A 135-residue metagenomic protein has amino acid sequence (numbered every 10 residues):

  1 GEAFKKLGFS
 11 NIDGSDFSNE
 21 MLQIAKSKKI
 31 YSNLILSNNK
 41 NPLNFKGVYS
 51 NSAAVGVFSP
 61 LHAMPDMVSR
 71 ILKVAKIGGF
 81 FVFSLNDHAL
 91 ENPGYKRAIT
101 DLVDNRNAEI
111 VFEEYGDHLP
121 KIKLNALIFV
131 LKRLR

Functional and structural regions predicted by a protein language model:
G1-L43: Class I SAM-dependent methyltransferase SAM/SAH-binding core
K40-S52: A short acidic, Gly/Pro-enriched loop at the edge of an enzyme's catalytic core that lines a small-molecule cofactor
Y49-P65: A short SAM/SAH-binding and catalytic strip from SAM-dependent methyltransferases
P60, N86-E91, D117: Short "lid" loop at the C-terminus of a central beta-strand within the Rossmann-like core of SAM-dependent
L61-H62, A75-I77: Helix-to-beta-strand junctions that scaffold the AdoMet/dcAdoMet cofactor pocket in Class I SAM-dependent enzymes
G78-D87: Conserved beta-strand signature within the Rossmann-like core of class I S-adenosyl-L-methionine
P93-Y115: Conserved Class I S-adenosyl-L-methionine
H118-R135: Core SAM-dependent methyltransferase catalytic element
